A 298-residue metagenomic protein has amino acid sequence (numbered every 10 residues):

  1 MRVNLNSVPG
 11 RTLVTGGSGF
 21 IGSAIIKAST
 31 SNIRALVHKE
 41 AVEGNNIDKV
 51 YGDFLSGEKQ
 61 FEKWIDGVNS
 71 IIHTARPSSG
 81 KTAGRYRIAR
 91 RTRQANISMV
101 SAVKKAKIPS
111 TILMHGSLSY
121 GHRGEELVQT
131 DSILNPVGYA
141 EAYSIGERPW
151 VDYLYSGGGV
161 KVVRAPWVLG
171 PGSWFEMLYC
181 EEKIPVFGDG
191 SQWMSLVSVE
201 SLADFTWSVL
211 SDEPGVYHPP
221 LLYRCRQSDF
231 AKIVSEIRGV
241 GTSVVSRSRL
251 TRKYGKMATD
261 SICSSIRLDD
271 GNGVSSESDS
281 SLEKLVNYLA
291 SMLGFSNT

Functional and structural regions predicted by a protein language model:
R2, N6-P9, A203-M257, V286-T298: Mid/C-terminal beta-alpha module of Rossmann-like enzyme folds, strongest in SDR-family dehydrogenases/epimerases
N4-T30: N-terminal Rossmann NAD(P)H-binding glycine-rich loop of SDR-like oxidoreductase domains
I47-S98, A102: NAD(P)H-binding glycine-rich loop region in Rossmannoid oxidoreductase-like domains and their noncatalytic homologs
I97-G138: Conserved Rossmann-fold NAD(P)-dependent oxidoreductase catalytic core, especially the SDR/UDP-sugar
H122-V162: Catalytic helix-loop patch of NAD(P)-dependent Rossmann-fold dehydrogenases
S144, V168-C180, S208-H218, Y223: Glycine/proline-rich active-site loop of Rossmann-fold NAD(P)-dependent oxidoreductases
D152-M194: NAD(P)-dependent short-chain dehydrogenase/reductase
R226-K232, T251-S280: Conserved C-terminal active-site "lid" loop/helix of NAD(P)H-dependent oxidoreductases that clamps the redox cofactor
